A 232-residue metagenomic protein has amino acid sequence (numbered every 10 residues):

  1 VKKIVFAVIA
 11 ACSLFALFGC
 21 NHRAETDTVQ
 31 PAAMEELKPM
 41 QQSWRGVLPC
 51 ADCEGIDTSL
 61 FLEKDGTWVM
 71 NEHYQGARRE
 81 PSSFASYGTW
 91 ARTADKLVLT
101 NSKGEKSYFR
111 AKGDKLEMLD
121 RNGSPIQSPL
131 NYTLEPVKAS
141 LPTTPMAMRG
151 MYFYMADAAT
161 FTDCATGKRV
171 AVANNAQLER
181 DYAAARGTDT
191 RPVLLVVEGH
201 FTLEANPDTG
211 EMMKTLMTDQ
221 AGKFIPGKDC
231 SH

Functional and structural regions predicted by a protein language model:
V1-V8: Bacterial N-terminal signal peptides that target proteins for export
A10-C12: Core hydrophobic alpha-helical transmembrane segments of single-pass membrane proteins
L14-L17: Bacterial Sec-type N-terminal signal peptides, specifically the leucine/valine-rich hydrophobic h-region
C20-A85, V98-M155, C164-V170, T190 (+2 more regions): Lipid interaction determinants
A158: Short N-terminal binding/cap micro-motifs at the start of the first secondary-structure element
K168-R186: Beta-strand/loop nucleic-acid-binding surfaces
